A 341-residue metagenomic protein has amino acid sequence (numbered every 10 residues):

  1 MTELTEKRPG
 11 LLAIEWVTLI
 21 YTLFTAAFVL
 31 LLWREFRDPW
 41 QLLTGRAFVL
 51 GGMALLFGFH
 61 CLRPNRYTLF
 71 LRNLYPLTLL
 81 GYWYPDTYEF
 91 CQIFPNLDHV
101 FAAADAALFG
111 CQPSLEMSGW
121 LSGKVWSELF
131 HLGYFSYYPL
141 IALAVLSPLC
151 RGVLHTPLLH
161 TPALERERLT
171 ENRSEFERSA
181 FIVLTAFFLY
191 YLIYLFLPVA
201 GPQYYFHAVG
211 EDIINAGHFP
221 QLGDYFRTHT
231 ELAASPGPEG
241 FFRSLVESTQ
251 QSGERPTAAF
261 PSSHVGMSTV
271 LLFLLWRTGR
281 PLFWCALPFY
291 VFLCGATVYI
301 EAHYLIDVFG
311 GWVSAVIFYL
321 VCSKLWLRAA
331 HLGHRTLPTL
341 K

Functional and structural regions predicted by a protein language model:
T2-V49, Y67-L143, L158, R166-T170: N-terminal transmembrane-helix/juxtamembrane module of multi-pass inner/ER membrane proteins
R8, L62-N65, V153-L154, T278-W284 (+1 more regions): Membrane-interface junctions at the ends of membrane-embedded or membrane-associated helices
L23-L31, L79-Y84, F187-Y194, Y290-Y299: Aromatic-anchored segments of alpha-helical transmembrane domains
F70-Y75, A142-L154, R168-P198, P202-G217: Interfacial segments of alpha-helical transmembrane regions
W126-L140, R255-L274, L305, F309: Membrane-interface loop-to-helix entry segments
L143-C150, V265-F283, V313-K324: Membrane-interfacial alpha-helical segments at the cytosolic side of multi-pass membrane proteins
F196-R277: Membrane-interfacial catalytic/cofactor-binding modules of polytopic membrane enzymes
G201-Y205, A259, F292-I317: Interfacial helix-loop-helix junctions of multi-pass membrane proteins
